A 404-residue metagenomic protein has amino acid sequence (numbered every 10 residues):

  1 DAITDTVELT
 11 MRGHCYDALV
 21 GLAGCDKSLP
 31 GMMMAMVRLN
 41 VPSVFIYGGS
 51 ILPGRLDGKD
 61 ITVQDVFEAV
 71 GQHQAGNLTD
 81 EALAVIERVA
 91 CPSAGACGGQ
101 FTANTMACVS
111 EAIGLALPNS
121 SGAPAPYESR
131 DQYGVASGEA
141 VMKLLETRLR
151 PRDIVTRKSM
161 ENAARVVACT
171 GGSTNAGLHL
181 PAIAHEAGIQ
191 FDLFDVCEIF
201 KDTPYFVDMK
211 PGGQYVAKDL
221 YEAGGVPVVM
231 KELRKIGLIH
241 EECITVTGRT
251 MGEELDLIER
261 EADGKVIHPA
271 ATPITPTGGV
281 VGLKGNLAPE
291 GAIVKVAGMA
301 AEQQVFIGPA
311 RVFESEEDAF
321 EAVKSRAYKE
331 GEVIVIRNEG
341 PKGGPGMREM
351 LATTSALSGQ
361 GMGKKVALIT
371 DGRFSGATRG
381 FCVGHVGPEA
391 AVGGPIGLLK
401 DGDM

Functional and structural regions predicted by a protein language model:
D1-Y47, E339: Long, structured ligand/cofactor-binding scaffold of large enzymes
L29, A35-V41, G48-M404: Catalytic or ion-coupling anion/metal-binding cores of large enzyme and transporter domains
